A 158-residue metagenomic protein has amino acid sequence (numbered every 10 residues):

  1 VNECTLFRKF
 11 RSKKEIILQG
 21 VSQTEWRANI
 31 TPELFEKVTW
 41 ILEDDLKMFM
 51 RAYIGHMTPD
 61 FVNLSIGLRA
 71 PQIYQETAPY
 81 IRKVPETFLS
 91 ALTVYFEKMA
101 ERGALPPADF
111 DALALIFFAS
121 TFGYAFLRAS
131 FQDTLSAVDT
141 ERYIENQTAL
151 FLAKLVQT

Functional and structural regions predicted by a protein language model:
V1-Q19: Helix-turn-helix
T5, G20-T24, L92: Generic hydrophobic, amphipathic alpha-helix propensity
F10, I66-Y74: Short helix-capping/turn signature of helix-turn-helix
L18-F49, M57, F61: Amphipathic alpha-helical linker/stalk segments
E43-T58, V62-I66, D111, L115 (+2 more regions): Amphipathic alpha-helical segments that line or abut small-molecule/effector binding pockets and mediate allosteric
G55-P59, N63, E76-R102, A112-L115 (+1 more regions): Amphipathic alpha-helical packing segments from all-alpha helical-bundle domains
A100-T148: Hydrophobic/aromatic-rich alpha-helical bundle segments in the mid-to-C-terminal region
L155-T158: C-terminal effector-binding regulatory domain of bacterial HTH transcription factors
